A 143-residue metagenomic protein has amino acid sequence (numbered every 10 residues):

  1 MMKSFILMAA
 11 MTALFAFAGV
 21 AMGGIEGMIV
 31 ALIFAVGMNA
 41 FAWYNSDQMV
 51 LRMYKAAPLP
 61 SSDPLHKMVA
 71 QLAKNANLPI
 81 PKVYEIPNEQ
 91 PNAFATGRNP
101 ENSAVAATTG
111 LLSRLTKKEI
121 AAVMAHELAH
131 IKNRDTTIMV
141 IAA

Functional and structural regions predicted by a protein language model:
M1-A9, V20, I29, N39-A143: Polar-ligand-bearing catalytic/cofactor-coordination segments of membrane-embedded or membrane-tethered inner-membrane
A9-F15: Canonical alpha-helical transmembrane segments of integral membrane proteins
F15, L32-A40: Single-pass alpha-helical transmembrane signal-anchor segments
F15-G23: Hydrophobic alpha-helical transmembrane segments
G24-L32: Short, aromatic-rich membrane-interface segments at the entry and exit of alpha-helical transmembrane domains
